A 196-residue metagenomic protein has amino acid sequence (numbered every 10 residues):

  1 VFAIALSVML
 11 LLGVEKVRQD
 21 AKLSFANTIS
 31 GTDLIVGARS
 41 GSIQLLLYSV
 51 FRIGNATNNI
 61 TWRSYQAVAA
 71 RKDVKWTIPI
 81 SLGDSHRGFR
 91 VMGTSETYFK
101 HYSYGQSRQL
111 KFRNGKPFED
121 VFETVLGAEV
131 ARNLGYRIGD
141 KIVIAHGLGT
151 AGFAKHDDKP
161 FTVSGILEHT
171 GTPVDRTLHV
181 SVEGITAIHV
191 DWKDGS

Functional and structural regions predicted by a protein language model:
V1-L6: N-terminal signal-anchor/signal peptide hydrophobic helix marking the start of the first transmembrane segment
M9-K100, R108, K116-D120: Hydrophobic, regular-secondary-structure patches
S85-E96, S107-S196: Hydrophobic secondary-structure segments that place a key small or acidic residue at a functional site
S103: Periplasmic plug
